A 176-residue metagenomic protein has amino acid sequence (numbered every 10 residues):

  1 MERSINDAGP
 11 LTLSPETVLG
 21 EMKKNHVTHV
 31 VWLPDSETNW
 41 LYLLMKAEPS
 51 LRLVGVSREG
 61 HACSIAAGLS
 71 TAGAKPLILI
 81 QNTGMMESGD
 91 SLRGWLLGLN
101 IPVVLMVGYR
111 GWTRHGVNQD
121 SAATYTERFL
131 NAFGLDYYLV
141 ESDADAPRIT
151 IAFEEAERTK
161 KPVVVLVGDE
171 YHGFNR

Functional and structural regions predicted by a protein language model:
M1-R176: Thiamine diphosphate
